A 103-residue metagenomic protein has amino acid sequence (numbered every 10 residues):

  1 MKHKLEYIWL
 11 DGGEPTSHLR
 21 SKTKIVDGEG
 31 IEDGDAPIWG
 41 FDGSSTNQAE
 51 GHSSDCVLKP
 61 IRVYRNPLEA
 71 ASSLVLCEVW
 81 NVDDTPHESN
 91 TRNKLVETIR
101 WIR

Functional and structural regions predicted by a protein language model:
M1-R103: ATP/Mg2+-dependent ligation/transfer catalytic cores
